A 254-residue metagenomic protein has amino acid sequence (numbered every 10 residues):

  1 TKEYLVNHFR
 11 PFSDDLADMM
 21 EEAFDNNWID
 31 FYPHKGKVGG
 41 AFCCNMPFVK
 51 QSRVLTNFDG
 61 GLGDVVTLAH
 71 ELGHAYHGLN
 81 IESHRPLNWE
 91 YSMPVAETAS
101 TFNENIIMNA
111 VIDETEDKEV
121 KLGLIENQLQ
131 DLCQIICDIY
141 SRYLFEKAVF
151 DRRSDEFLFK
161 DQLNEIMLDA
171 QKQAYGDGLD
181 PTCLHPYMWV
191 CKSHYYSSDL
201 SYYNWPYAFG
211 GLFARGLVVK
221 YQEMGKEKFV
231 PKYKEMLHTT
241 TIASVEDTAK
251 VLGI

Functional and structural regions predicted by a protein language model:
T1-P11, L129-I135, Y140, A148: Long, K/E/R/D-enriched contiguous segments that form extended
T1-R53: Contiguous, non-catalytic segments that form substrate-binding/exosite surfaces or channel walls
R10, D14, E21, V49-L62 (+4 more regions): Glycine- and acidic
M19-F24, H84-Y91, I112-L124, M224-K232: Short, glycine/acidic-rich hinge or "gate" loops at secondary-structure transitions that mediate conformational
E22-P33, S92, L124-L129, L163-M167 (+2 more regions): A glycine-rich phosphate-binding loop feature that marks nucleotide/adenosyl-phosphate handling sites
T56-L79, S100, N105, F145 (+1 more regions): Active-site recognition of the HExxH zinc-binding catalytic motif
L68-A69, Y76, D113, E119 (+2 more regions): C-terminal, non-catalytic "cap/extension" segments appended to globular domains
S92-V120, Q128-Q130, Q134, G210: Post-HExxH zinc-binding segment in Zn-dependent metallohydrolases
